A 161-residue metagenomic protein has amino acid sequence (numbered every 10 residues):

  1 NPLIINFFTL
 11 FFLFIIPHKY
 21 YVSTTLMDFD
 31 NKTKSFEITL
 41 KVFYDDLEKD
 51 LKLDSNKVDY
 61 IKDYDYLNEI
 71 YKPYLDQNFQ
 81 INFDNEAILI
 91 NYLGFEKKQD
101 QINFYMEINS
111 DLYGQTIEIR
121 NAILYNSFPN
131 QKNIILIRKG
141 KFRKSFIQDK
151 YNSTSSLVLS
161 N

Functional and structural regions predicted by a protein language model:
N1-V22: Bacterial Sec-dependent N-terminal signal peptides
I16-N161: N-terminal soluble domains immediately following signal/targeting peptides that reside in extracytoplasmic
